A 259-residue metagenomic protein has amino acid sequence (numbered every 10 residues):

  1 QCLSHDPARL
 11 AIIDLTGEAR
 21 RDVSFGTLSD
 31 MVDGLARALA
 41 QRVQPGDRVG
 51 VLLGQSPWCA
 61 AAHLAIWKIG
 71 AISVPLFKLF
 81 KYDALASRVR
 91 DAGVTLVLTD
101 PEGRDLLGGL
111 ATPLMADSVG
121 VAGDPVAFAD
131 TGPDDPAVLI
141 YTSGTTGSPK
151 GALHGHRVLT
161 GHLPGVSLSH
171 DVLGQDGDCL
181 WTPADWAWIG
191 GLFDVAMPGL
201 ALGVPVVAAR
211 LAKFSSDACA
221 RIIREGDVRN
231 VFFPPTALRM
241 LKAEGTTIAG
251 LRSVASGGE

Functional and structural regions predicted by a protein language model:
A8-L10, G123-Y141, S148, V172-C179 (+1 more regions): Conserved pre-ATP/AMP-binding loop-to-beta segment of ANL
A11-L64, K81-A86, H156-R157: Conserved AMP-binding/adenylate-forming core of the ANL superfamily
D22-G26, A137-P164: Conserved AMP-binding A3 loop
Q41, L64, K68-A129, D227: Structural core segment of the AMP-binding/adenylate-forming
R48, G54-V74, K78-Y82, A92-T95 (+3 more regions): A short helix-loop-beta submotif of the ANL/AMP-binding
L53-G54, A71-R90, P101-R104, D185-W186 (+2 more regions): ATP-dependent adenylate-forming carboxylate-activation enzymes
G54, T99-L106, A209-A212, V228-E259: Adenylate-forming
T160-T182, A187-N230, E244: Conserved AMP-binding/adenylation subdomain of ANL enzymes
